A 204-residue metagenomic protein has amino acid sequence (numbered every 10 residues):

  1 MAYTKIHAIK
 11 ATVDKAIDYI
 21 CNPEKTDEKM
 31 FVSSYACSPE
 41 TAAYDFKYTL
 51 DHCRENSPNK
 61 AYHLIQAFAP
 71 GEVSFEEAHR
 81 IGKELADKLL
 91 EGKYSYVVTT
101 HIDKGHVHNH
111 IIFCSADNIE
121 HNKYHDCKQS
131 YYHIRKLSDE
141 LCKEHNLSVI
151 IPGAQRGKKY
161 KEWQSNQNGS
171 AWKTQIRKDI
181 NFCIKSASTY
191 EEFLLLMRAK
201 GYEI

Functional and structural regions predicted by a protein language model:
M1-I204: N-terminal nicking endonuclease/strand-transfer module with a His-rich metal-binding environment and a catalytic Tyr
